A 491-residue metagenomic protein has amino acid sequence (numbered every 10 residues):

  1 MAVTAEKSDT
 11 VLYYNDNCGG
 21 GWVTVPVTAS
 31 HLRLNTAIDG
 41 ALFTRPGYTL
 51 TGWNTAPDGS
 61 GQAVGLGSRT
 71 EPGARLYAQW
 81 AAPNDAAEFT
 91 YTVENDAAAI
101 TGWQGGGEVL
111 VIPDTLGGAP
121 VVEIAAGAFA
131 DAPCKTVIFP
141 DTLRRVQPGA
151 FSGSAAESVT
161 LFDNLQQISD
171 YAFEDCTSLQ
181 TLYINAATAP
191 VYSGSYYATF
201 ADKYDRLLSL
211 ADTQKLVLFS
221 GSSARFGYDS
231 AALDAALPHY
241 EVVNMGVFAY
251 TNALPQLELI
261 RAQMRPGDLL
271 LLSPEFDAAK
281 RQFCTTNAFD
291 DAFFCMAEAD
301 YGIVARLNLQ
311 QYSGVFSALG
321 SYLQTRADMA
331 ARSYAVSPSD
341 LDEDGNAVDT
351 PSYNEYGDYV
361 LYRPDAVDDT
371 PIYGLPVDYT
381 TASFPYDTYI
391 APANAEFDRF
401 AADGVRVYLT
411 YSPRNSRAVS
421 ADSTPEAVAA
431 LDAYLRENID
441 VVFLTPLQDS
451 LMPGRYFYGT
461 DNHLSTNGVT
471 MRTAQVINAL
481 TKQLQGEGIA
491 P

Functional and structural regions predicted by a protein language model:
M1-A82: Secondary-structure capping and domain/repeat boundary segments
V23-S30, E88-D96, G105-V122, A132-R145 (+2 more regions): Structural signature of tandem-repeat unit edges
I38-P46, G102-W103, T115, G127-F129: Acidic, Ser/Thr
A187-L237, Y250-T251: Membrane/wall-proximal cationic-aromatic binding patches
L218-I303: Membrane-embedded segments
F289-D403: Secreted/periplasmic serine-hydrolase-like ester/acetyl group-modifying domain
D422-P491: C-terminal regions of proteins
